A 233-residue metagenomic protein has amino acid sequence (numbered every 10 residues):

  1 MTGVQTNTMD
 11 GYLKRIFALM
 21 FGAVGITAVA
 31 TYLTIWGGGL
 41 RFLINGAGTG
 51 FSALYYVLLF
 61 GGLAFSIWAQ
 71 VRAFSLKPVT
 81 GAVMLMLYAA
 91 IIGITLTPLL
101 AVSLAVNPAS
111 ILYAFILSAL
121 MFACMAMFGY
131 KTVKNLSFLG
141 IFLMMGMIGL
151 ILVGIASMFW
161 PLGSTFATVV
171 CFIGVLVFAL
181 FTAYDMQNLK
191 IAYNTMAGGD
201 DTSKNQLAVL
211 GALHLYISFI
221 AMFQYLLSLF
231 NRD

Functional and structural regions predicted by a protein language model:
M1-D233: A hydrophobic alpha-helical transmembrane-helix feature that marks the membrane cores and membrane-interface segments
